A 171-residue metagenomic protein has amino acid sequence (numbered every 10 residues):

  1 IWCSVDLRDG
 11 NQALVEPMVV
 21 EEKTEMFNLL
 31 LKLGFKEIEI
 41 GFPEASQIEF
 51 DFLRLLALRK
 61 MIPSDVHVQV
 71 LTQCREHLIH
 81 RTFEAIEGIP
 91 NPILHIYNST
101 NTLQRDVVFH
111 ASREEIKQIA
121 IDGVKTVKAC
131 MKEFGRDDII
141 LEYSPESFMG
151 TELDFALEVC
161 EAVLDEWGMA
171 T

Functional and structural regions predicted by a protein language model:
W2, D9-E37, L53-P63, E76-T171: Alpha/beta enzyme core
I40-A45, L71, S144-M149: Conserved short loop/turn motifs at secondary-structure junctions
I62-T72: A glycine-rich helix N-cap at a beta->alpha junction
